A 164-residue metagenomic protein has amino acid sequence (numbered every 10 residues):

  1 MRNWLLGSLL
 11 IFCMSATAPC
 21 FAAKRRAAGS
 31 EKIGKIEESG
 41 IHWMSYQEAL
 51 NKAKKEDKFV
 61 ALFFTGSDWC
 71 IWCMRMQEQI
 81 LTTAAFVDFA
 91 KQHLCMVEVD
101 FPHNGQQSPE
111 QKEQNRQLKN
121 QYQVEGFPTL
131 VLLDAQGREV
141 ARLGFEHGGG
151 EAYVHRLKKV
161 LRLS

Functional and structural regions predicted by a protein language model:
M1-W4: Positively charged n-region of N-terminal signal peptides that target proteins for export
G7-A16: Bacterial N-terminal signal peptides
A23-N51: N-terminal "domain-start" segment that seeds a small globular fold
W43, F86-K112: Thiol-based oxidoreductase modules, predominantly thioredoxin-like and allied folds used for disulfide exchange
W43-V60, A90: A short beta-strand-turn-helix
E56-C70: Short active-site neighborhood of thiol/selenol oxidoreductases, capturing the structured segment around
C73-F89: Typically the conserved alpha-helix immediately C-terminal to a functionally engaged Cys/Sec in thioredoxin-like
Q121, E125-S164: Non-catalytic, surface beta->alpha helical segment in thiol-disulfide oxidoreductase systems
